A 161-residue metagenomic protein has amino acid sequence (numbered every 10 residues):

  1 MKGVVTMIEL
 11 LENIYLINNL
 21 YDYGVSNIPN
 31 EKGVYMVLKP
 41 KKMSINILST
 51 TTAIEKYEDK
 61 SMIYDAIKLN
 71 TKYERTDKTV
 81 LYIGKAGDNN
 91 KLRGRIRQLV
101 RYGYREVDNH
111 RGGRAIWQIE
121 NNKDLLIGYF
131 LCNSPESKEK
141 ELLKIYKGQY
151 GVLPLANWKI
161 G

Functional and structural regions predicted by a protein language model:
M1-G94, L126-L143, K159-G161: GIY-YIG nuclease catalytic motif and its immediate N-terminal context
Y21, G103-E106, Q149, L153: Short secondary-structure junctions and interdomain/linker hinges
P29, D108-N109, K147: Compositionally biased, low-complexity repeat tracts
S49-T50, Y102, E106-V107, A156: Alpha-helix boundary/interfacial micro-motifs
G94-D124: Aromatic- and Lys/Arg-enriched surface recognition patch
Q98-Y102, K140-G148: An exposure/low-complexity boundary signal
K147, G151-G161: Alpha-helical oligomerization segments
